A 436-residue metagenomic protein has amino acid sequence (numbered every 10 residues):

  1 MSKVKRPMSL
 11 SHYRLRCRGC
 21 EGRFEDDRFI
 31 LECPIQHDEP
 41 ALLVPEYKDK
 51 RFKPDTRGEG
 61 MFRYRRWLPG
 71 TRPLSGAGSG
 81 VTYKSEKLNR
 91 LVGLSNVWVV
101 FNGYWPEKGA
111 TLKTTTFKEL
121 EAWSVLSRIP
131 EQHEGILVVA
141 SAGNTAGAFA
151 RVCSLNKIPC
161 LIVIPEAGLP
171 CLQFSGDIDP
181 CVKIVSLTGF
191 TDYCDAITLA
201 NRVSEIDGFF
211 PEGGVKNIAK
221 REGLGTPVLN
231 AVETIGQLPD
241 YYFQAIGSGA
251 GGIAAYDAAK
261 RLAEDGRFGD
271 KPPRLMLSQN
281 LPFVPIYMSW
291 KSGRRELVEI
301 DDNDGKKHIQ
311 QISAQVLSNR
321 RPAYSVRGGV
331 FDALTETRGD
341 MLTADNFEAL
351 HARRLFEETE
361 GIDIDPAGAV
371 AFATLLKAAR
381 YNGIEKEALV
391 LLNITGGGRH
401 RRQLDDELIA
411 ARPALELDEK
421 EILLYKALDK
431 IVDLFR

Functional and structural regions predicted by a protein language model:
M1-R436: PLP-dependent amino-acid enzyme catalytic core
